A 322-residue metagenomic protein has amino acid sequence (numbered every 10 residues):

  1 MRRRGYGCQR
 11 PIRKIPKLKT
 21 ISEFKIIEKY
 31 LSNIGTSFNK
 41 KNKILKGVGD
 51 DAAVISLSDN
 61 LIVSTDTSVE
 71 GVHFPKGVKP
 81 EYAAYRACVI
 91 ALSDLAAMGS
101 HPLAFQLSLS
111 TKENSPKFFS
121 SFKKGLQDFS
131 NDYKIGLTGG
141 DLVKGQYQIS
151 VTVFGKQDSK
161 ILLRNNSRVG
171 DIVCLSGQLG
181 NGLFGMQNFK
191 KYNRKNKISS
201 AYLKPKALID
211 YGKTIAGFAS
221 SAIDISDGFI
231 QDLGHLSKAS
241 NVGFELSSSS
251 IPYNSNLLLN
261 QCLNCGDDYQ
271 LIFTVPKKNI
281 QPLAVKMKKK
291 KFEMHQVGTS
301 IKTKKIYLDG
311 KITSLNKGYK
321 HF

Functional and structural regions predicted by a protein language model:
P11-F322: Helix-biased detector of long, well-ordered alpha-helical tracts
